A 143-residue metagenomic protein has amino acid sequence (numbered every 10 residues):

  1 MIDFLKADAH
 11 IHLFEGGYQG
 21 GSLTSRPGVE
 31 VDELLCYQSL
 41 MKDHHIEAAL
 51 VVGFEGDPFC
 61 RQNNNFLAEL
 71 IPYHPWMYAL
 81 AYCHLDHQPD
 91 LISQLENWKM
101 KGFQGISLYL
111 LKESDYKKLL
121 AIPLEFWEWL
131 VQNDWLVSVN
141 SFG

Functional and structural regions predicted by a protein language model:
M1-N65: An N-terminally biased module of ancient metal coordination in phosphate/nucleic-acid-related enzymes
P58-G143: Active-site gating/metal-coordination segments in enzymes
